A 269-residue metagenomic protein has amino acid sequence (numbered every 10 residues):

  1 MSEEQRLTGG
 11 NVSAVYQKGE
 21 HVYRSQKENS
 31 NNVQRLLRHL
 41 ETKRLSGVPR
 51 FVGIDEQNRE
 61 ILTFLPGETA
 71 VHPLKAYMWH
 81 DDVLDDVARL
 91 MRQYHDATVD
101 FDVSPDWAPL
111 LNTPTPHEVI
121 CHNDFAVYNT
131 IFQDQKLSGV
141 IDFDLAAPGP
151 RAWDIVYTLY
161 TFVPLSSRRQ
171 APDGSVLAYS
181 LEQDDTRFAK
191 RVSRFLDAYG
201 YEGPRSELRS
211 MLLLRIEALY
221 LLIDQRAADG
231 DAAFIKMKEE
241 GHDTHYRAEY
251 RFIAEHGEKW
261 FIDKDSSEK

Functional and structural regions predicted by a protein language model:
S2-R38, G53, I61, A70-Y77: ATP-binding glycine-rich loop module of kinase domains
S13-Y16, L111-V156, P164-Q170: Active-site acidic catalytic loop and adjacent metal/ATP-binding pocket of ATP-dependent phosphoryl transfer enzymes
E41-I54: Conserved HxN/HPN-centered segment at the entrance to the catalytic loop of eukaryotic protein kinase-like domains
Q57-H80, D96-F101, E217-E239: A glycine-centered beta->alpha junction motif in the catalytic cores of kinase/phosphotransferase enzymes
L74-D106, E118-N123, Y128-Q133, G139 (+1 more regions): Conserved kinase catalytic-core helix
I155-A198, I216-G230: Active-site activation/catalytic loop segments of kinase-like enzymes and analogous catalytic loops in related
L219-K269: ATP/Mg2+ or Mg2+-diphosphate-binding catalytic cores that bind nucleotide phosphates or diphosphates via glycine-rich
